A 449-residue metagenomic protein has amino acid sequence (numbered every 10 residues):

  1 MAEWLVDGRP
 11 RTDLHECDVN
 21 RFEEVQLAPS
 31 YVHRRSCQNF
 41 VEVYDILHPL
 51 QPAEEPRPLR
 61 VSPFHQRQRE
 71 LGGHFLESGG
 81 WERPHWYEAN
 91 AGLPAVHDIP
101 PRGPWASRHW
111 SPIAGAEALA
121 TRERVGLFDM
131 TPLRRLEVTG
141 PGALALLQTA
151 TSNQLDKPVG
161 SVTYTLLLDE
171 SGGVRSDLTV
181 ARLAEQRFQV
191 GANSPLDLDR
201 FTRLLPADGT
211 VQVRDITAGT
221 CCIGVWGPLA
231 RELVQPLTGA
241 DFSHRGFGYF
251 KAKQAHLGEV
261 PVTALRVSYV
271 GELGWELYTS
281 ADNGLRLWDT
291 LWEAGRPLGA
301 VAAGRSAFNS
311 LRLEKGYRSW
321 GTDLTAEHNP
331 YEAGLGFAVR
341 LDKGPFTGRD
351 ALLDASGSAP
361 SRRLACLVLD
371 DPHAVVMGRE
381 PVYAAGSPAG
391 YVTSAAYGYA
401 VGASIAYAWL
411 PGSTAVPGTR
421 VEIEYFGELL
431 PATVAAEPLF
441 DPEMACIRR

Functional and structural regions predicted by a protein language model:
E3-R449: Glycine/proline-enriched, intrinsically flexible loops and inter-domain linkers
